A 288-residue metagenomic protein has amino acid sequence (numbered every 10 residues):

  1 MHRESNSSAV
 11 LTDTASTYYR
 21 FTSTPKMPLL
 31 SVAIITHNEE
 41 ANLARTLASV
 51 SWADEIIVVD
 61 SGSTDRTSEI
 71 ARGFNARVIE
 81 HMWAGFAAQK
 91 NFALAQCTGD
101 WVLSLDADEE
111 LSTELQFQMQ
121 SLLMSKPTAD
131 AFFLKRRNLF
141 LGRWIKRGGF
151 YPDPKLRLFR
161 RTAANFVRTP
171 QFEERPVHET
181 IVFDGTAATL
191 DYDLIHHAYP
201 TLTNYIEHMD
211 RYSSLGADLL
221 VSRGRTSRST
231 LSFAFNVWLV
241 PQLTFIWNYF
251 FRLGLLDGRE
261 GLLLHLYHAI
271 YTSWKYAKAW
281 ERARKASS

Functional and structural regions predicted by a protein language model:
H2, N6, D13, Y18-Y19: Intrinsic-disorder-associated, low-complexity terminal segments enriched in Asp/Asn/His/Tyr and depleted of Lys/Arg
L29-S31: Cell-envelope/extracellular polymer assembly enzymes that use nucleotide-activated donors
I34-W52: Short, well-formed alpha-helical segments that are part of the catalytic scaffolds of diverse glycosyltransferases
A44, D65-F74, E114-L115: Acidic helix N-cap motif at the loop->helix transition within catalytic regions of sugar-transfer enzymes
S49, D60-I70, D106: A conserved acidic beta->alpha catalytic loop
S68-Q96: Conserved donor nucleotide-binding strand/loop of the catalytic core
N91-L94, L105, S112-A286: Catalytic-site signature of metal-activated, phosphate-bearing donor transferases, centered on the GT-A/GT-A-like
V102: Short aromatic/hydrophobic "clamp" motif used to bind/position activated sugar donors
